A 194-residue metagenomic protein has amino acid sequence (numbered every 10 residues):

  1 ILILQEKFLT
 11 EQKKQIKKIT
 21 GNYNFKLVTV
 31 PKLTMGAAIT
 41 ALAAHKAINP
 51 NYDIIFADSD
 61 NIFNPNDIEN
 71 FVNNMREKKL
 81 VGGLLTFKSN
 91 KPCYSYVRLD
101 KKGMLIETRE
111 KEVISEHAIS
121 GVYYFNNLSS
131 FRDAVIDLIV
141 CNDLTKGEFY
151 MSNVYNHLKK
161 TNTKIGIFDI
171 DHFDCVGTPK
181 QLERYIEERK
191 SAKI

Functional and structural regions predicted by a protein language model:
I1-F56: Conserved N-terminal catalytic core of the sugar/cofactor nucleotidyltransferase
N24-K26, M104, K164-G166: Conserved beta-strand segments of alpha/beta enzyme cores
K32-A37, P92, F173-V176: A short acidic, often aromatic-flanked loop/helix-cap motif at beta-alpha or helix-coil junctions that lines enzyme
T40-A47, R98-L99, K180-I186: Short, surface-exposed amphipathic charged segments that create phosphate/polyanion-binding patches used for binding
N51, K79-L80, T163: Short, high-confidence coil segments that cap the C-terminus of an alpha-helix and link into the following beta-strand
D58-I62: The conserved acidic donor/metal-binding loop of glycosyltransferases
N64-C141: Conserved core of the sugar-phosphate nucleotidyltransferase
I119-I194: Conserved alpha/beta core of the MobA/IspD/sugar-nucleotide pyrophosphorylase nucleotidyltransferase superfamily
